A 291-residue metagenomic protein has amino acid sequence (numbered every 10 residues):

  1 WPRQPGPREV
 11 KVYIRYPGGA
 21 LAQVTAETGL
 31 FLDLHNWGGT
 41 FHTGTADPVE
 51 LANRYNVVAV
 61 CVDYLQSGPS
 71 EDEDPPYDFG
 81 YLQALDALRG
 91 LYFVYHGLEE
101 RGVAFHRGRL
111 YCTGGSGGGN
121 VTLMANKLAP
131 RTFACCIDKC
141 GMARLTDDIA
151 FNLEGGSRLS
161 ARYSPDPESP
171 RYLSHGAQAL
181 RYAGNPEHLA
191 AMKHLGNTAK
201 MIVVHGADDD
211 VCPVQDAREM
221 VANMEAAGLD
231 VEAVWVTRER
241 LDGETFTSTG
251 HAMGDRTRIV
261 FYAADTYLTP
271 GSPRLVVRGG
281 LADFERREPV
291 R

Functional and structural regions predicted by a protein language model:
E9-Y55, C61-E71: Short, surface-exposed "cap/lid" segments of acyl-processing enzymes
G38, A207-C212: Acidic catalytic loop of the alpha/beta-hydrolase fold
P76-G102: Alpha/beta-hydrolase active-site loop
E100-S116: Alpha/beta-hydrolase fold nucleophile elbow
M124-H175: Hydrolase active-site cap/lid region
Y172-K193: Active-site nucleophile elbow and catalytic-triad environment of alpha/beta-hydrolase enzymes
L195-T198, I202-H205, D209: Short beta-strand/loop motif that positions the catalytic acidic residue of the alpha/beta-hydrolase fold
V211, R218-R291: C-terminal catalytic histidine-bearing segment of alpha/beta-hydrolase fold enzymes
